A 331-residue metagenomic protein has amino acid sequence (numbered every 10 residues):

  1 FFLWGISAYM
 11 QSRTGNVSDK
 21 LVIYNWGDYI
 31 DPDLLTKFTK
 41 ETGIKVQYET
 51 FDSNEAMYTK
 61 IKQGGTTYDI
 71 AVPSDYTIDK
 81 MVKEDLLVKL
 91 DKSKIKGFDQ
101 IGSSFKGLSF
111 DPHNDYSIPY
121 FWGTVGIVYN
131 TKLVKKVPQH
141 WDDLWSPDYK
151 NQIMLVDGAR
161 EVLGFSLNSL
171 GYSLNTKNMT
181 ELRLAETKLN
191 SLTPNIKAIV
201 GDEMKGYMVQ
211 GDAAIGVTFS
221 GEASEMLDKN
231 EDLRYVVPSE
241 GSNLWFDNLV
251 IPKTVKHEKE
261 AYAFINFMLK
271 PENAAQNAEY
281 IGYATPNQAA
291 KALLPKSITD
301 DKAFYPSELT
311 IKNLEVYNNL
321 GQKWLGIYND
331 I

Functional and structural regions predicted by a protein language model:
L3-M81: Early extracytoplasmic/lumenal segment of secretory-pathway proteins
Y24, Q47-E49, K197-I199, R234-V236: General small-molecule cofactor/ligand-binding pocket signal
M57-Y58, I78, W141, M204-Y207 (+3 more regions): Short, hydrophobic alpha-helical packing/hinge segments within bilobed ligand-binding/sensory domains
T67, V72-D212: Extracytoplasmic ligand-binding site segments that recognize negatively charged/polar headgroups
T77-K80, V209-Q210, I215-D232: A ligand-binding cleft/hinge motif common to bilobed small-molecule-binding domains
G123, L182-S191, K229-K253: Periplasmic-binding protein-like
N243, P252-I311: Mature extracytoplasmic/periplasmic domains
E308-I331: Conserved C-terminal helix/tail region of periplasmic/extracytoplasmic solute-binding proteins
